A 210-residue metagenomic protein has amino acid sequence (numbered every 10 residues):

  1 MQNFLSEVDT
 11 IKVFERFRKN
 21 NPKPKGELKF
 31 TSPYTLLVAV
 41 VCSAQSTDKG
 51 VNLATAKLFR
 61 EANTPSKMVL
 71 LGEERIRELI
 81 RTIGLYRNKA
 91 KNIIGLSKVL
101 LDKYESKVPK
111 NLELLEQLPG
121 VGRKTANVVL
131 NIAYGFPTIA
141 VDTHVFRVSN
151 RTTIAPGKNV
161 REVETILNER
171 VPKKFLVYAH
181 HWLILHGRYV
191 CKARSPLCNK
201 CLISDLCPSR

Functional and structural regions predicted by a protein language model:
Q2-R210: Catalytic cores of DNA base-excision repair glycosylases
